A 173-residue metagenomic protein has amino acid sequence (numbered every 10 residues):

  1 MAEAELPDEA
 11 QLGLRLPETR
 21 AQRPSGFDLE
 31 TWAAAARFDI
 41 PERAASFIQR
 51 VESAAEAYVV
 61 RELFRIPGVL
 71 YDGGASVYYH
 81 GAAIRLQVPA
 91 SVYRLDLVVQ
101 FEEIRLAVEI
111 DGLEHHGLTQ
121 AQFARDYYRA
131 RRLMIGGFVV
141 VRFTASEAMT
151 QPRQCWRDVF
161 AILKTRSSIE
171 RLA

Functional and structural regions predicted by a protein language model:
M1-A82, R171-A173: Solvent-exposed, charged helical/coil patches that constitute nucleic-acid or partner-interaction surfaces
R43-S46, L113-H116, K164, E170-R171: A short, structure-level motif marking secondary-structure boundaries and short turns
S53-A54, V88-P89, Q120-A124: Conserved phosphate-coordination/catalytic loops
Y71-A107: Active-site metal-binding core of divalent-cation-utilizing nuclease and nuclease-like domains
Y78, E114, E147: Residue-level detector of flexible, active-site-proximal loop/helix-junction positions within diverse enzyme catalytic
R94-Y127: Short beta-strand-loop-alpha-helix junction that forms the active-site gateway of nucleic-acid-processing nucleases
E103, V159-A173: Short, basic, helix/turn surface patches
L118-L163: Catalytic cores of nucleic-acid endonucleases
